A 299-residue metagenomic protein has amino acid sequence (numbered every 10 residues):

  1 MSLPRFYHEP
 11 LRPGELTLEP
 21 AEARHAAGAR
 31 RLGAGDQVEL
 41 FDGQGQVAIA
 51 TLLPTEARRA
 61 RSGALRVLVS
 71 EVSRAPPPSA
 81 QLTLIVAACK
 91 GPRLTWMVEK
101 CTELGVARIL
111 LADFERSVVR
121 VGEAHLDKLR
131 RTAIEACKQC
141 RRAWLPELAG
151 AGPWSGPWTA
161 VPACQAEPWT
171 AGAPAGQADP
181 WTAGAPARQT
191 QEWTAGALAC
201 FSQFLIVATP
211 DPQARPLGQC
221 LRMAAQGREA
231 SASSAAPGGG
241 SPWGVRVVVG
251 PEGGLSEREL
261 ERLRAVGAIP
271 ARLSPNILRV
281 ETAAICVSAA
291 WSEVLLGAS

Functional and structural regions predicted by a protein language model:
M1-R74, Q165, Q177-W181, Q189-W193 (+1 more regions): N-terminal positively charged helical leader segments and presequences
G35, C101, A133, L263 (+1 more regions): Residue-level signal for inorganic ion chemistry
Q37, R93, E252-S256, N276: Gly/Ser/Thr-rich beta-alpha loop segments that engage phosphate groups in nucleotides
V38, L145-A149, P270: Generic structural signal for residues in well-ordered beta-strands
S73-Q165, W169-T170, P180-T182, A187-I206 (+1 more regions): RNA substrate-binding interface of SAM-dependent RNA methyltransferases
L205-R228, S241-L260, V266-R272: Active-site/ligand-binding-proximal alpha/beta "capping" segment
E257-S299: Structured adenosyl-cofactor binding patch, chiefly the S-adenosyl-L-methionine
